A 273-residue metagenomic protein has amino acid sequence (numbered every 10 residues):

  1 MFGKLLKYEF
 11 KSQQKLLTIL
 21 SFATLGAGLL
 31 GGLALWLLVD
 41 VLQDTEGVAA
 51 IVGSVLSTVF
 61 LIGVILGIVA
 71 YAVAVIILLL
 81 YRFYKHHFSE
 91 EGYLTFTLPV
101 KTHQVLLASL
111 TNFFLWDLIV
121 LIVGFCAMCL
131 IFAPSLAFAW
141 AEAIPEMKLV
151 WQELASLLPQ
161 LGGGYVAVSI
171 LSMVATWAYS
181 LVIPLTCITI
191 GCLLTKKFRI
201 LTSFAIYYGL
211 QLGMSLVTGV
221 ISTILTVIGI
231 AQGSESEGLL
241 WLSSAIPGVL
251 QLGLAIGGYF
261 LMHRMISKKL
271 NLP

Functional and structural regions predicted by a protein language model:
M1-G92, T102-P273: Hydrophobic alpha-helical transmembrane segments of membrane proteins
